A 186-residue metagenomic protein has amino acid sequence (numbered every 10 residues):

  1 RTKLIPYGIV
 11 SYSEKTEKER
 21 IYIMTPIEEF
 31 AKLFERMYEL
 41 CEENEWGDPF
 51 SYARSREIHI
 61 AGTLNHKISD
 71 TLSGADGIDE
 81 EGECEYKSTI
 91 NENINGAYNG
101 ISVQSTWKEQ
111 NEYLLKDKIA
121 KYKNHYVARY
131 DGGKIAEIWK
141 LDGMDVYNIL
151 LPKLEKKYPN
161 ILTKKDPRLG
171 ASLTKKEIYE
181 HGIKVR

Functional and structural regions predicted by a protein language model:
R1-R186: Nucleic-acid endonuclease domains
